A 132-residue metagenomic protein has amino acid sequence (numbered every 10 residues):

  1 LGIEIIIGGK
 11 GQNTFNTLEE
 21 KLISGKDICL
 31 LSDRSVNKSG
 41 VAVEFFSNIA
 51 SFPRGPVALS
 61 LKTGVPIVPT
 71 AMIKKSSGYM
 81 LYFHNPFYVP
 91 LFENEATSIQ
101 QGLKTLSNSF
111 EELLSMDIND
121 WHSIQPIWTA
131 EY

Functional and structural regions predicted by a protein language model:
L1-G11: Membrane-interfacial amphipathic helices and adjacent loop/beta segments that form the lipid-substrate binding surface
Q12-Y132: Non-catalytic C-terminal accessory region of glycerolipid acyltransferases and related lyso-lipid remodeling enzymes
